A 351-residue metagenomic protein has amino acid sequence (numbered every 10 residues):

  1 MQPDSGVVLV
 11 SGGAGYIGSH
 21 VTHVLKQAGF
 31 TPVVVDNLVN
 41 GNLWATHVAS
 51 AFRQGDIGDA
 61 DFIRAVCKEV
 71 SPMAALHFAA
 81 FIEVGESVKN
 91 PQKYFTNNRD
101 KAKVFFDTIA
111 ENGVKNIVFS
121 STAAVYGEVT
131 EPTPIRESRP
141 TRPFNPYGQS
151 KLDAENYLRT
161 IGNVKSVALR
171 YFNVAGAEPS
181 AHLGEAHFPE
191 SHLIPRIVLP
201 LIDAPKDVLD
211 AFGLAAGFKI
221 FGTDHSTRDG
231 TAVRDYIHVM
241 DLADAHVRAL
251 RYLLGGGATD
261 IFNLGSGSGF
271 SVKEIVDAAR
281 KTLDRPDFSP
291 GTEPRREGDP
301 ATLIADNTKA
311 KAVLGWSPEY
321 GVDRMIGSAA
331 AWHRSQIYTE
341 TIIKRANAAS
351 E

Functional and structural regions predicted by a protein language model:
M1-A177: N-terminal Rossmann-like NAD(P)+-binding domain of SDR-like oxidoreductases, especially those catalyzing
L43, F172-L193, A215-R234: Short, flexible, glycine-rich and Lys/Arg-enriched loop motifs at helix boundaries that contact anionic partners
F95, F144-L152, L183-P195, D235-Y236: Short-chain dehydrogenase/reductase
A110, R159-G162, E190-D203: Basic phosphate/pyrophosphate-binding loop/patch that engages nucleotide-derived ligands
I202-E351: C-terminal substrate-binding subdomain of Rossmann-fold SDR/epimerase-dehydratase oxidoreductases
